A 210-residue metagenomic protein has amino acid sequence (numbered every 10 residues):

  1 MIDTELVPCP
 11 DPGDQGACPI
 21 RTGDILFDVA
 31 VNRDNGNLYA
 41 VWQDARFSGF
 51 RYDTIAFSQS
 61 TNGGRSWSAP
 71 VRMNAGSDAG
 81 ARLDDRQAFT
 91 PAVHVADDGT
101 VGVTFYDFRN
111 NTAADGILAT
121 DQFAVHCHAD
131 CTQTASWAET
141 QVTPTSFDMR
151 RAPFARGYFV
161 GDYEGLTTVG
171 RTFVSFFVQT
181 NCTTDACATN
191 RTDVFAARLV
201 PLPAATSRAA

Functional and structural regions predicted by a protein language model:
M1-A210: Extracellular, repeat-based ectodomains that mediate carbohydrate processing or recognition
